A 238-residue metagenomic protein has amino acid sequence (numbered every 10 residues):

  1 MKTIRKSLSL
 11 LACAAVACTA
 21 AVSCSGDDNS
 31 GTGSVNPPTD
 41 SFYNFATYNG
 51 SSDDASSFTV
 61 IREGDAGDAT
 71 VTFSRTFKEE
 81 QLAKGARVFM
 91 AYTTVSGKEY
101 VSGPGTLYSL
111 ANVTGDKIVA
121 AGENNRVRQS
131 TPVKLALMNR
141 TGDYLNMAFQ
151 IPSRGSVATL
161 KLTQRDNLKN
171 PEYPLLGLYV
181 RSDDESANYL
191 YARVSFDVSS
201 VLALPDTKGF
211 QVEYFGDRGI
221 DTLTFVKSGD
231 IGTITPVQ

Functional and structural regions predicted by a protein language model:
M1-A46: Bacterial Sec-dependent N-terminal signal peptides
K2-T3, N36-Q238: First exposed extracellular module after export/assembly in secreted or surface-exposed proteins
